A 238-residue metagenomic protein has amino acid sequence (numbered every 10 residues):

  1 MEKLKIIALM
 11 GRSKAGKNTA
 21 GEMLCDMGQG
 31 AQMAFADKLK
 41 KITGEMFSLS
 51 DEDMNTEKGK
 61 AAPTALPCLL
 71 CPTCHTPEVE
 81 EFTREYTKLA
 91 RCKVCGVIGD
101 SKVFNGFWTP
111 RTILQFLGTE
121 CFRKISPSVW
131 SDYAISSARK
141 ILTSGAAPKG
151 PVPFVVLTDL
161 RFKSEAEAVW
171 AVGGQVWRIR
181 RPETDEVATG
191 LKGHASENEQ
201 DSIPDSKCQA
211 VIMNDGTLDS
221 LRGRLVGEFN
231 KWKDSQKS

Functional and structural regions predicted by a protein language model:
E2-I7: Extreme N-terminal starter segment of soluble prokaryotic enzymes
L9, L157: Hydrophobic anchor at the beta1->P-loop junction of P-loop NTPases
M10-S13, S128, Y133, S164-V172 (+1 more regions): Small-molecule kinase domains that catalyze NTP-dependent phosphoryl transfer to phosphate-bearing small molecules
K17: Conserved lysine of the Walker
A20-G21: Post-Walker A alpha-helix
D26-M33: Post-Walker A helix-loop "phosphate-sensing" segment adjacent to the P-loop in P-loop NTPases
D37-V152: ATP-dependent small-molecule kinase phosphotransfer cores that center on conserved nucleotide phosphate-binding segments
D159-F162: Short, well-ordered beta-to-alpha junction loops that form the rim of enzyme active sites and present histidine/acidic
